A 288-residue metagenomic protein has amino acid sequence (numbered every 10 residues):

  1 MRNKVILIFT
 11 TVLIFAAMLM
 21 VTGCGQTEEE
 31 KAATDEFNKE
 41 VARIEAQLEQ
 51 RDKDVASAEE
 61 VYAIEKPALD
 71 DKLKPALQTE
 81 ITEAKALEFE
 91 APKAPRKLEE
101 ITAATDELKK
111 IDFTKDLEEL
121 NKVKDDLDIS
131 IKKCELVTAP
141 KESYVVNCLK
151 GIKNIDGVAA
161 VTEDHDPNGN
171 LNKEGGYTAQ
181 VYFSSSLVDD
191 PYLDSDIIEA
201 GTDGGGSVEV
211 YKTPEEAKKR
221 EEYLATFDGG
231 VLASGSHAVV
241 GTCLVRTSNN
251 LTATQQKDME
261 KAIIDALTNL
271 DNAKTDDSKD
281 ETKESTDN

Functional and structural regions predicted by a protein language model:
M1-T22: Sec-dependent bacterial lipoprotein signal peptides
R2-I6, C24-T138: Amphipathic alpha-helical assembly segments used for oligomerization, scaffolding, or translocation
E40, L77-E80, D116, K141 (+4 more regions): Stable alpha-helical elements in mature extracytoplasmic
Q47, D54-S57, V61, E80-E90 (+5 more regions): Structured segments of extracytoplasmic/periplasmic soluble domains in secreted or envelope-associated proteins
K53, E60, K124-S185, K257-N288: N-terminal "mature-domain start" segment
A84, K150-G230: Short, solvent-exposed recognition patches
K132-A139, G205-V210, L244-T252: Second-shell loop/turn segments in exported
E199, E222-N288: A short, solvent-exposed beta-edge/loop patch
